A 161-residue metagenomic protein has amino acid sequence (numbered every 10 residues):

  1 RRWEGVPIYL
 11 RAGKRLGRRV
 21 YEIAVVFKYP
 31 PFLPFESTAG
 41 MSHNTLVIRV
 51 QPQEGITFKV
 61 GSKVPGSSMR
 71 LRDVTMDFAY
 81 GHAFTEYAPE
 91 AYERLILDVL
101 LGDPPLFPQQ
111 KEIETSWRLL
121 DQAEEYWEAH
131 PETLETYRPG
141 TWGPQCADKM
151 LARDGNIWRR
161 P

Functional and structural regions predicted by a protein language model:
R1-P161: Secretory/organelle targeting and membrane-embedding segments
